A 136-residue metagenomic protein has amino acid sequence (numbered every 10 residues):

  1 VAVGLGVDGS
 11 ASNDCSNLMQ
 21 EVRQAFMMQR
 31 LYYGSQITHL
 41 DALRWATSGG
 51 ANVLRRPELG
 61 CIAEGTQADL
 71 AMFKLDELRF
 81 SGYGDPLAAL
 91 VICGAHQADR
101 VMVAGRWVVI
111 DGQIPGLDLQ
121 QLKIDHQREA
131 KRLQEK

Functional and structural regions predicted by a protein language model:
V1-E77, V91-C93: His/Asp/Glu-enriched, well-ordered alpha-helical/loop segment that forms or immediately abuts the divalent-metal
G9-S12, G34-T38, R100-R106, K131-Q134: Short C-terminal domain-edge/linker segments immediately following a structured domain
C15, H39, L43, P115 (+1 more regions): Generic structural signal for well-ordered, non-membrane alpha-helical segments in soluble metabolic enzymes
M27, I110, K131: Residue-level marker of positions within ordered structural domains that often coincide with functionally constrained
Y32-Y33, Y83, H126: Sequence-level detector for tyrosine residue identity
Q67-K123: C-terminal cap of metal-dependent C-N hydrolases
K123-K136: Short, solvent-exposed cationic patches
